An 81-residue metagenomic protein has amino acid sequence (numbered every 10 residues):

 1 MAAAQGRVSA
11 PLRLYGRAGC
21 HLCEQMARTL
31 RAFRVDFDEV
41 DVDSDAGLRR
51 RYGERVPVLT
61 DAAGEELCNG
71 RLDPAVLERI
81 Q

Functional and structural regions predicted by a protein language model:
A2-F33, D38: Local sequence-structure signature of Cys/Sec-based thiol-disulfide redox active-site neighborhoods
L14-R17, D43, R71: Conserved residues at beta->alpha junctions
E24-A27, R49, R71: Conserved strand-to-helix beginnings and helix N-cap segments that scaffold or border functional pockets
A27-R34, L59, L77-Q81: Alpha-helix C-terminal capping segments
V35-A46, G53: Thiol-based oxidoreductase modules, predominantly thioredoxin-like and allied folds used for disulfide exchange
G53-T60: Structural micro-motif
A62-Q81: Non-catalytic, surface beta->alpha helical segment in thiol-disulfide oxidoreductase systems
